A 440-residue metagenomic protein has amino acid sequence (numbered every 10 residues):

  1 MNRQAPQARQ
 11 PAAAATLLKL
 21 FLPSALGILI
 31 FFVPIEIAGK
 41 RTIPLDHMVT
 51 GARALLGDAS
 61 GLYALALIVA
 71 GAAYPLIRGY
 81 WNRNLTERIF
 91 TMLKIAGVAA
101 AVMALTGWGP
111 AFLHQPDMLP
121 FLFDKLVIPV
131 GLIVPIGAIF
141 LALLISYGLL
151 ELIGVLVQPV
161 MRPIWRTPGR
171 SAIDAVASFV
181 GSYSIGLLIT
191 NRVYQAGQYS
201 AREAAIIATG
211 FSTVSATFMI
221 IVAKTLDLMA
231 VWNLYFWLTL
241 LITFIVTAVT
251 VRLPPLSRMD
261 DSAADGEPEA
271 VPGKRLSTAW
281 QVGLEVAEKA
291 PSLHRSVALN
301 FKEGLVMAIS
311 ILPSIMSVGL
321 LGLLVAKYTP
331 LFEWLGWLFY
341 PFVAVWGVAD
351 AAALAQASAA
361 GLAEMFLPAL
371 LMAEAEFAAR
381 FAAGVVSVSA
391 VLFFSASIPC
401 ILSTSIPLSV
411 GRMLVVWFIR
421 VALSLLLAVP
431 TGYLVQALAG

Functional and structural regions predicted by a protein language model:
M1-A25, I43, R83, L256-L305: Intrinsically disordered, low-complexity non-transmembrane regions of multi-pass membrane transporters
P23-I28, Y199-T225, F244, M365-G440: C-terminal transmembrane helix pair
S24-T42, A104-G107: Alpha-helical transmembrane segments of multi-pass membrane proteins
L76-R83, V102-M118, L144-Y147: Transmembrane alpha-helix boundary signature
N84-V98, R202-G210: Cytoplasmic-side transmembrane-helix entry/capping segments in multi-pass membrane proteins
I133-S146, P163-G186, V318, Y340-L371: Hydrophobic alpha-helical transmembrane segments of multi-pass integral membrane proteins, predominantly secondary
I145-S212, A373-A378: Hydrophobic transmembrane alpha-helices that form the pore/transport pathway of multi-pass ion and small-solute
V286-A378: Transmembrane helical segments that form the transport core of multi-pass membrane transport proteins
